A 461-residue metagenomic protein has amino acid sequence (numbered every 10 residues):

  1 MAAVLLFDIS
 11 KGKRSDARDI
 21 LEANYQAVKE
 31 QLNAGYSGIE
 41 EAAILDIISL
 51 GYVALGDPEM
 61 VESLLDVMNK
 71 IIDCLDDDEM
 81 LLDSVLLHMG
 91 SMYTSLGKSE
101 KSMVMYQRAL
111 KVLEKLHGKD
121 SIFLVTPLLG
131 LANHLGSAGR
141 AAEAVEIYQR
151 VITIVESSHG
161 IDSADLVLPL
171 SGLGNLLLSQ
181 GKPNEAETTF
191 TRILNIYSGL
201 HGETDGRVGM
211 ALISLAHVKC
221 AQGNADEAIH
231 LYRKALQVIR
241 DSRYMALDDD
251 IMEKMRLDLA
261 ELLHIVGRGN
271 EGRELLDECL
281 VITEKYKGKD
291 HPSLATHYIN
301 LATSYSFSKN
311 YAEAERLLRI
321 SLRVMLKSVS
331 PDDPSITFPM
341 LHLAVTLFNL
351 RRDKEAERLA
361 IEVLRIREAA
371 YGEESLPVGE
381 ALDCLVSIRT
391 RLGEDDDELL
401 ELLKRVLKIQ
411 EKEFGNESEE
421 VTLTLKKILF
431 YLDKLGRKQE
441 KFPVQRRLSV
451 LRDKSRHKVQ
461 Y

Functional and structural regions predicted by a protein language model:
M1-Y461: Intrinsic-disorder-linked linear interaction elements in eukaryotic regulatory proteins
